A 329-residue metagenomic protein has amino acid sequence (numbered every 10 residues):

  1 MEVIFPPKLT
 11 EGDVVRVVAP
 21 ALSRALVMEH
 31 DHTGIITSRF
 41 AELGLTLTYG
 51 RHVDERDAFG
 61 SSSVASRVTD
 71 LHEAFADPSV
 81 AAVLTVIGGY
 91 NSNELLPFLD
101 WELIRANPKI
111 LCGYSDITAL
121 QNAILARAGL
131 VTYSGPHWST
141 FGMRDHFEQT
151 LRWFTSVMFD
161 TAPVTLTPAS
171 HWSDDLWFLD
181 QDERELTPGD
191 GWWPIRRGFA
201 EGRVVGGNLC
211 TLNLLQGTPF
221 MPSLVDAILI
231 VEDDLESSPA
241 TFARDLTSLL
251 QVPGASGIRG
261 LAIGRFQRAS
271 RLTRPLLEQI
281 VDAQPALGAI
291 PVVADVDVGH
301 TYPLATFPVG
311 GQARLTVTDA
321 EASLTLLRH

Functional and structural regions predicted by a protein language model:
M1-S79: ATP/NTP phosphate-donor binding region
D31-T33, V64-V68, A243-S248, R274-D282: Charged helix-capping and loop-helix junction motifs
T48-G50, G113, I258-R265, V293-D295: Short internal beta-strands
L84-N93, F98, Y114: N-terminal glycine-rich "phosphate-gripper" loop used for MgATP/nucleotide binding and carboxylate activation
L99-R127, V131-W138, A289-V292: Short, acidic/small-residue loops that bind anionic groups at enzyme active sites
T132-N208: Conserved anion/nucleotide-ligand pocket segment
G217-L276: Internal helical hairpin/lid segments
P253, I263-H329: ATP/nucleoside-binding phosphotransfer catalytic cores, i.e., glycine-rich phosphate-binding loops
